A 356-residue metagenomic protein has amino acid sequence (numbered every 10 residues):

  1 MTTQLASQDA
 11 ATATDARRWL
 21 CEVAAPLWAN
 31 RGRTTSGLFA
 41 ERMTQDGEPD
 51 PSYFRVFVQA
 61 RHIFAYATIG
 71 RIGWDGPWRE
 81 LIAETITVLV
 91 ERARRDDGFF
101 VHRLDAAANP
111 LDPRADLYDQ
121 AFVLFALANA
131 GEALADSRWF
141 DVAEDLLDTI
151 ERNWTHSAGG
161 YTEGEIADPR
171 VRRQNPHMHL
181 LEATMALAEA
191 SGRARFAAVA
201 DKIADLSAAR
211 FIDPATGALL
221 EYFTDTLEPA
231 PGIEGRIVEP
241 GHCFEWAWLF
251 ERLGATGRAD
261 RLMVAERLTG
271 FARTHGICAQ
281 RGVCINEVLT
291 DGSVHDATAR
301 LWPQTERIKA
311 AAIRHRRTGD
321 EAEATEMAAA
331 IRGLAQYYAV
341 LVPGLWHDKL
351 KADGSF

Functional and structural regions predicted by a protein language model:
M1-F356: Glycan-recognition and catalytic cores of secretory/periplasmic carbohydrate-active enzymes
